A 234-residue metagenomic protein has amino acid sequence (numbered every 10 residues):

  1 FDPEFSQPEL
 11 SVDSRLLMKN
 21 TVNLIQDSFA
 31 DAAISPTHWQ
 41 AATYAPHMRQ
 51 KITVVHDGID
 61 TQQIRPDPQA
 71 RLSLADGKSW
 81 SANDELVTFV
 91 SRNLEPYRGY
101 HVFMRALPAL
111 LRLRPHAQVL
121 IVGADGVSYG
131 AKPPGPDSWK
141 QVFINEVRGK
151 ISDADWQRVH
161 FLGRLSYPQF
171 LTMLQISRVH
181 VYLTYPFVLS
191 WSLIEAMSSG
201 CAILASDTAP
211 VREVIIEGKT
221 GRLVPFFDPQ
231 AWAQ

Functional and structural regions predicted by a protein language model:
D2-A33, P46: Membrane-proximal helix-turn-helix segments that form the acceptor-binding/catalytic region of lipid-linked
I34, D76-R98, M104-L107, V119-V122: Conserved donor-binding/catalytic core segment of Leloir-type glycosyltransferases
W39, G58: Carbohydrate-associated surface elements
G123, V127, A131-P168: Nucleotide-activated donor-binding/catalytic signature segment of Leloir-type glycosyltransferases, i.e., the conserved
R164, T172-S177: Short alpha-helical donor nucleotide-sugar binding micro-motif in glycosyltransferases
Y185: Aromatic "clamp/platform" in nucleotide-sugar-dependent glycosyltransferases that forms part of the donor/acceptor
A202-A205: Short hydrophobic beta-strand element within catalytic cores of glycosyltransferases and related nucleotide-activated
E217-G218, R222-P229: Conserved acidic donor-binding segment of nucleotide-sugar-dependent glycosyltransferases
